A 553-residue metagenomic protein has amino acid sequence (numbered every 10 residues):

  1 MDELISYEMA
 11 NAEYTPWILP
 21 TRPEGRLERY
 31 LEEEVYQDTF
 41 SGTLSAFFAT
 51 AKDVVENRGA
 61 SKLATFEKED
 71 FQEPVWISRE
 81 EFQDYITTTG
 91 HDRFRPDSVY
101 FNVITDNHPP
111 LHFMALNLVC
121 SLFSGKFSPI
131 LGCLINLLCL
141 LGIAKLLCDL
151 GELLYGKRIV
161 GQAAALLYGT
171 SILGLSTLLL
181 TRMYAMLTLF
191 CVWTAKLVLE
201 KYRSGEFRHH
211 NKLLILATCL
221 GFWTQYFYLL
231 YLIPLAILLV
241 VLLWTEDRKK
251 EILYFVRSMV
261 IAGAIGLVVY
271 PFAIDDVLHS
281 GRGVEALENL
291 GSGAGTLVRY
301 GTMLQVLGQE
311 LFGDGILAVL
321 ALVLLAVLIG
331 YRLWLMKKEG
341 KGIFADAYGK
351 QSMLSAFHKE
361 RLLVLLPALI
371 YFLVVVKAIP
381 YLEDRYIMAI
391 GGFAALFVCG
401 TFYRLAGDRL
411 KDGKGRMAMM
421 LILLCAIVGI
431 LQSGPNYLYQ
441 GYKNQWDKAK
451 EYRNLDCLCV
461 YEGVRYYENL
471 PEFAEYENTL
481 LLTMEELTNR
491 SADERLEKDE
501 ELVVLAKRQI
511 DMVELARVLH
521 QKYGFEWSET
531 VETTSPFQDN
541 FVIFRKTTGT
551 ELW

Functional and structural regions predicted by a protein language model:
M9, L187, L230, S355-L366 (+1 more regions): Hydrophobic/aromatic-rich transmembrane helices and adjacent perimembrane loops
N11-H108, C120-K126: Interfacial juxtamembrane loops and adjacent helix segments that form the catalytic/substrate-binding surfaces
I130, L147-T170: Transmembrane-helix signature of polytopic, membrane-embedded enzymes that assemble or transfer cell-envelope glycans
L146, T170, A185-R203, L213-L214 (+1 more regions): Specific aromatic-rich, kink-prone transmembrane helix
A164, H210-Y226, I261: Membrane-interface alpha helices of multi-pass inner-membrane proteins
L216, Y348, S352-L354, F402-Q432: Signature aromatic-anchored transmembrane alpha helix within multi-pass, membrane-resident enzymes that catalyze glycan
P234, E251-Y300, L304, I316-V327 (+1 more regions): Membrane-lumen/periplasm interface segments of specific transmembrane helices in polyprenyl phosphate-linked
L424-T488: Membrane-embedded, lumen/periplasm-facing catalytic core of multi-pass transferases that use lipid-linked donors
